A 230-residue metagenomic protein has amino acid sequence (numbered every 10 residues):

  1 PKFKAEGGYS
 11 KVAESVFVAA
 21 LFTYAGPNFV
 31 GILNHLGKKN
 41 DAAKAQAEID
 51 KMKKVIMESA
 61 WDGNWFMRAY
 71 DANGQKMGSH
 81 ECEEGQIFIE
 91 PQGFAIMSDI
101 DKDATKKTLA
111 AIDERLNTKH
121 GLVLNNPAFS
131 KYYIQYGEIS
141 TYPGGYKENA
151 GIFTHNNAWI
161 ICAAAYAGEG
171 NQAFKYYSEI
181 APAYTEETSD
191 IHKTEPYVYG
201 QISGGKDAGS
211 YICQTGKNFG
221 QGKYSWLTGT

Functional and structural regions predicted by a protein language model:
F3-A19, G74-S98, I139-N157, C162 (+2 more regions): Solvent-exposed loop and edge beta-strand segments that line ligand/cofactor-binding and catalytic clefts
L21-Y136, Y177-F219: Catalytic cores of carbohydrate-active enzymes
K106, G229-T230: A glycine-rich beta-turn/hairpin centered on an aromatic-Pro dipeptide
H155-N156, N171-A173, S189, V198: Active-site-proximal binding-pocket segments
C162-T185: Catalytic-core region of carbohydrate-active enzymes that cleave or remodel glycosidic bonds
